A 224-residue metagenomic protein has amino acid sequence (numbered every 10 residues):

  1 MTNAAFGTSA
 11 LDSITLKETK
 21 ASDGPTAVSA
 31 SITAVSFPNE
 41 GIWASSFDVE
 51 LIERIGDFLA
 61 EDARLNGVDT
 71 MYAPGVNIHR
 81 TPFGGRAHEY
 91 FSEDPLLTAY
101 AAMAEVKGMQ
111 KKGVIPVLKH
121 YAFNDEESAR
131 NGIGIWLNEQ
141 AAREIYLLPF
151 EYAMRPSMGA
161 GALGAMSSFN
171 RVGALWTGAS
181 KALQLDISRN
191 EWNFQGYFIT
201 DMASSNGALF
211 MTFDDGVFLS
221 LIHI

Functional and structural regions predicted by a protein language model:
M1-H223: Glycoside hydrolase catalytic-domain context in secreted enzymes
